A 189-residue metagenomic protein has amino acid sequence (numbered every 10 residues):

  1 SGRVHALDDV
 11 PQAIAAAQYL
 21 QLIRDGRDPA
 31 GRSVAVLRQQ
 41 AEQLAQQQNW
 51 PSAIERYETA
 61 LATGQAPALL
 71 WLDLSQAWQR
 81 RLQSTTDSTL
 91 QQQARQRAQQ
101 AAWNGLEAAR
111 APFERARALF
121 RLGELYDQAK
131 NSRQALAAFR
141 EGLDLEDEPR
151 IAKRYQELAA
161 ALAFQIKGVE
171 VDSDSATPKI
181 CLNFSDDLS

Functional and structural regions predicted by a protein language model:
S1-P51: N-terminal leader/linker segments that initiate helical-solenoid repeat arrays
V10-L22, D28, L44, Q65-A66 (+2 more regions): N-terminal non-catalytic regions of secreted/periplasmic and cell-surface proteins
L22-P29, E58-W71, S88, A101-F113 (+1 more regions): Flexible helix-coil transition and linker loops at the boundaries of alpha-helical arrays
S33, Q40, A60, L74 (+3 more regions): Structural register within alpha-helical repeat arrays
Q47, R81, T85-S88, Q92 (+1 more regions): Structural motif corresponding to the intra-repeat A-B loop/turn of tetratricopeptide repeats
A53, Q91-A94, A98, A135: Single-residue signature of alpha-solenoid repeat helices
